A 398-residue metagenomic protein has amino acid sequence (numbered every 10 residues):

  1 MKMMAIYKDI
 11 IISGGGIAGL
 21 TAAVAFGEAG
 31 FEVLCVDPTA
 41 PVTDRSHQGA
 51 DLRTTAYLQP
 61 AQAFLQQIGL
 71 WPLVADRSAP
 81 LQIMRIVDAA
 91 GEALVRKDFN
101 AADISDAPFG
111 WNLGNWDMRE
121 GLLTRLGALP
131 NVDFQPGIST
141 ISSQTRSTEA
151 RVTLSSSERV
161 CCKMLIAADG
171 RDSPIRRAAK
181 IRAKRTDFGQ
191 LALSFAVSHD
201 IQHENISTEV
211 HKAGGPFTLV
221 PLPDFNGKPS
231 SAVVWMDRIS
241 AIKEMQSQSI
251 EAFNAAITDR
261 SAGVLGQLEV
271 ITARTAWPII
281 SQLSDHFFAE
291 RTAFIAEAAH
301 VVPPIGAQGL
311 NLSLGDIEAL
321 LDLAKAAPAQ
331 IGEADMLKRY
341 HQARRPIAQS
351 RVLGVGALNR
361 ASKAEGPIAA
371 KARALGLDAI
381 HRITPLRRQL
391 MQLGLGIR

Functional and structural regions predicted by a protein language model:
A5-I6, L73-A178, T186-L191: Conserved N-terminal helical subregion
D9-C35: N-terminal Rossmann-like FAD-binding beta1-loop-alpha1 element of flavoenzymes
A18, P41, D172: Conserved Rossmann-like nucleotide-cofactor binding loop
G27-A50: Glycine-rich FAD pyrophosphate-binding loop
G49-A90: N-terminal FAD cofactor-binding segment of flavoenzymes
L65, E149-R151, S155-R159, M164-G266 (+1 more regions): Conserved FAD-binding catalytic core of PHBH/FMO-like flavoproteins
K243-G332: FAD/FMN-dependent oxidoreductases across multiple families
D322-R398: C-terminal helical "tail/cap" subdomain of flavin- and related membrane-associated enzymes
